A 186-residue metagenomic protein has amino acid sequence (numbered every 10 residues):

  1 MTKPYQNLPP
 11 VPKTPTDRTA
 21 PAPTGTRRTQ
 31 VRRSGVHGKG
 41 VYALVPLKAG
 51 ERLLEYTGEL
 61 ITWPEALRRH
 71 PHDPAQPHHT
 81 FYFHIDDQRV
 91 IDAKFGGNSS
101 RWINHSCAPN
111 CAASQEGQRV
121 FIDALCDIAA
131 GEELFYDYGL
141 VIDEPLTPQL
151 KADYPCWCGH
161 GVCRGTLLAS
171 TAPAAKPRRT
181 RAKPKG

Functional and structural regions predicted by a protein language model:
T2-Y5, S106-G186: C-terminal SET catalytic tail plus cysteine-rich post-SET Zn-binding segment of SAM-dependent SET-domain
Y5, P15-S114, R178: Catalytic cores of histone-lysine modification enzymes
